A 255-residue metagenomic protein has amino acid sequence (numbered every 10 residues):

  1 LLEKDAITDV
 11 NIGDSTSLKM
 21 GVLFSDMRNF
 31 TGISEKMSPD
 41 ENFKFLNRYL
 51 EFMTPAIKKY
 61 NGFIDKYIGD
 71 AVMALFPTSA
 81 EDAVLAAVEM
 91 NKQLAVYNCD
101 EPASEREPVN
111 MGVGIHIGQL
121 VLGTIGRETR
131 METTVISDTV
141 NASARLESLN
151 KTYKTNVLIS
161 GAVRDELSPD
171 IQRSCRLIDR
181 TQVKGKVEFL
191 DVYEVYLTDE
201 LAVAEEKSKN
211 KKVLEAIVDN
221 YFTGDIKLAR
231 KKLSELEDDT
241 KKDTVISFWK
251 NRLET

Functional and structural regions predicted by a protein language model:
L2-T8, V96-Y97: Short gly/ser/thr-rich secondary-structure transition/capping motifs
D9-E89, T133: Catalytic NTP-binding/metal-coordinating core of nucleotidyl cyclase/transferase enzymes
D14-L18, P108, E188: Short, flexible loop/turn motifs enriched in small residues
L46-G62, M73, P77-V113, I117 (+2 more regions): Alpha-helical scaffold within the catalytic cores of cyclic-nucleotide enzymes
L120, K151-L228, S234-W249: Cytosolic regulatory/linker segments at or just downstream of nucleotide-handling modules in signal-transduction
T124-R127: Cytochrome P450 core scaffold surrounding the K-helix E-X-X-R motif and the conserved "meander" helix-loop region
R252-T255: Alpha-helical linker/edge segments of TPR/alpha-solenoid repeat scaffolds and analogous pre-/post-domain helices
